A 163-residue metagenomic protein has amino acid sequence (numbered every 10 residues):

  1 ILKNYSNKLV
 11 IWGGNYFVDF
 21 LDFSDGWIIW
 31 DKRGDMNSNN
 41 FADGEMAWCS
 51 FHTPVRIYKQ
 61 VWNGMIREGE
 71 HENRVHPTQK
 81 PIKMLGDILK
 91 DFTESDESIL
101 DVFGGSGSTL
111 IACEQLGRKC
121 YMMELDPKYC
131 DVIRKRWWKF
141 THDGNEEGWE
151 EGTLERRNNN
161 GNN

Functional and structural regions predicted by a protein language model:
I1-N160: Class I S-adenosyl-L-methionine
